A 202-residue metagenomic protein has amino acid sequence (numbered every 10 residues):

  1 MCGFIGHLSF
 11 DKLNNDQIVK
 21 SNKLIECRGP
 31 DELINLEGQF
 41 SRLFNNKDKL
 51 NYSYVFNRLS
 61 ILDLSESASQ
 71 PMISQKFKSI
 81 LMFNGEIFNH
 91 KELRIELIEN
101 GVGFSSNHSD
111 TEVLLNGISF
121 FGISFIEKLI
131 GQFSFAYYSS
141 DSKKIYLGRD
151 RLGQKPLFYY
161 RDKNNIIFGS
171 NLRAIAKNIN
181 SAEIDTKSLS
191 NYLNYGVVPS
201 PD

Functional and structural regions predicted by a protein language model:
M1-D202: Cysteine-centered catalytic environments shared across enzyme families
